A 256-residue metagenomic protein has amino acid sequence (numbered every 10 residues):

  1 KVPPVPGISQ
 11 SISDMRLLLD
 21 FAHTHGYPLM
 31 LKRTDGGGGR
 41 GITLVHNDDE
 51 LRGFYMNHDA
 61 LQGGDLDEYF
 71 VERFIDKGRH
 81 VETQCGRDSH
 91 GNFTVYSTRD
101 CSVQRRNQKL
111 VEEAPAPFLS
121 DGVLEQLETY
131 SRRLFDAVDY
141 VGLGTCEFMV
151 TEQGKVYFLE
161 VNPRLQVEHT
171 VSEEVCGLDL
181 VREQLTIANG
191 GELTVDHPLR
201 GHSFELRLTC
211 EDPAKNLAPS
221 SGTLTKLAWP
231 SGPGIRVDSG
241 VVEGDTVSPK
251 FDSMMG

Functional and structural regions predicted by a protein language model:
K1-G41: A conserved helix-loop-beta module that forms one wall/lid of the active-site cleft in ATP-utilizing catalytic domains
P28, G38, H46-G256: ATP-dependent carboxylate activation and anion-phosphoryl transfer catalytic cores that bind Mg-ATP to form
